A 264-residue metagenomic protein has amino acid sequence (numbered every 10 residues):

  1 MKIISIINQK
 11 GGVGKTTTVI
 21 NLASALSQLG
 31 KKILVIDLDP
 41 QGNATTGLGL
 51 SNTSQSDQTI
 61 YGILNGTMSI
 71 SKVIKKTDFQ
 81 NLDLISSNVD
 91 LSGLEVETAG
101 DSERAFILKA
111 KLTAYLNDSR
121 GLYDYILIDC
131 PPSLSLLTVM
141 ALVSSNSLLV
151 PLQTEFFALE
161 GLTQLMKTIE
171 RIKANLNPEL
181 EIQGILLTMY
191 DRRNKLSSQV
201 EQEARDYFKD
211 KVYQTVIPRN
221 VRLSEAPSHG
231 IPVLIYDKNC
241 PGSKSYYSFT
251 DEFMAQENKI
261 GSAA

Functional and structural regions predicted by a protein language model:
M1-A264: P-loop NTP-binding core
